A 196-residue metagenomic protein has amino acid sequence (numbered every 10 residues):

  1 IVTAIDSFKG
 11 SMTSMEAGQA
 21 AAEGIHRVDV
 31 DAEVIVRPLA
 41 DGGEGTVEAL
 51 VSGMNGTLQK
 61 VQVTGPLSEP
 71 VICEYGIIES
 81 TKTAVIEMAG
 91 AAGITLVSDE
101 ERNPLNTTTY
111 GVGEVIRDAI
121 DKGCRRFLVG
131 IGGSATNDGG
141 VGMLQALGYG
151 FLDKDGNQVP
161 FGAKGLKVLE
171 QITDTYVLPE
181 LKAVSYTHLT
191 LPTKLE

Functional and structural regions predicted by a protein language model:
I1-V2, E33, L58-Q59, K82-I86 (+3 more regions): Structural motif
I1-V51: N-terminal phosphate-binding or glycine-rich loops at protein starts, especially the Walker A/P-loop of NTPases
A40-G43, L67, L189: Glycine-rich beta-alpha junction loops
V47-N55, Y75-I78: Glycine-rich loop at the start of a catalytic domain that most often binds anionic cofactors/ligands
V51-E69: Short, structured active-site "lid" loops
P70-T136: Anion-binding (especially nucleotide phosphate/pyrophosphate-binding) glycine-rich loop and adjoining beta-alpha core
N106-Y110, E114-G130, A135-K182: Glycine/threonine-rich beta-strand-loop-alpha-helix active-site module that forms ligand/phosphate-binding
T187-T193: Conserved small/polar residues in nucleotide/adenosyl-binding loops
